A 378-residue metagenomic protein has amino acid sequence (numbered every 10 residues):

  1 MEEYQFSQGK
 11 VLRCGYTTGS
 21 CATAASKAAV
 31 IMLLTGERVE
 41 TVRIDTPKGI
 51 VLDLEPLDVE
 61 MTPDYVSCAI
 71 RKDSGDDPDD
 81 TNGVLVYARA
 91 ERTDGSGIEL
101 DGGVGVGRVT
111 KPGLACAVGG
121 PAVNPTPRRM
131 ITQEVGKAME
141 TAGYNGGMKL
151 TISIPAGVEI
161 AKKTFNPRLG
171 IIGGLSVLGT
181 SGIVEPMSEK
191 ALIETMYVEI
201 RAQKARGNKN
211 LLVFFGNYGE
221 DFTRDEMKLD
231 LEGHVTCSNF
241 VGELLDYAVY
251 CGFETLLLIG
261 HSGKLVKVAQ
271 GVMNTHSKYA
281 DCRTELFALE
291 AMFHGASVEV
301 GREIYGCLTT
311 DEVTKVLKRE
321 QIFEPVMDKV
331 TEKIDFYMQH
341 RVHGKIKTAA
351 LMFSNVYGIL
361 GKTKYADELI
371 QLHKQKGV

Functional and structural regions predicted by a protein language model:
M1-K163, P167-L169: Generic N-terminal targeting/processing segments that precede catalytic cores or assembly contacts
M1-T18, M32, G36-V39, E140 (+2 more regions): N-terminal charge/polar-biased segments
E3-F6, R13, L169-L175, T180-E199 (+1 more regions): A structural signal for small-residue-enriched, beta-sheet-centric alpha/beta enzyme cores and oligomeric scaffold folds
Y87, E226-L229, T363-L369: Surface-exposed flexible segments
E159, E220, I359: Flexible, glycine-rich phosphate/dinucleotide-binding loops and adjacent beta-alpha linkers at cofactor/substrate
